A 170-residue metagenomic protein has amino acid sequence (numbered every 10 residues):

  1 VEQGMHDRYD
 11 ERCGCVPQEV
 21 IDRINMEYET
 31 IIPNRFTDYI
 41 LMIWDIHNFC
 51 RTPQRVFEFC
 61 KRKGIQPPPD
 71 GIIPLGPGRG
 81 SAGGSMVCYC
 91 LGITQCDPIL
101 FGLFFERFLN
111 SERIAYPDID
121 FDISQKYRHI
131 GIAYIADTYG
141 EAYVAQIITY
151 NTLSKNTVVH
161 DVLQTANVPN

Functional and structural regions predicted by a protein language model:
V1-N170: Alpha-helical scaffold/interaction cores of sigma-54-like transcription cofactors and many family A DNA polymerases
